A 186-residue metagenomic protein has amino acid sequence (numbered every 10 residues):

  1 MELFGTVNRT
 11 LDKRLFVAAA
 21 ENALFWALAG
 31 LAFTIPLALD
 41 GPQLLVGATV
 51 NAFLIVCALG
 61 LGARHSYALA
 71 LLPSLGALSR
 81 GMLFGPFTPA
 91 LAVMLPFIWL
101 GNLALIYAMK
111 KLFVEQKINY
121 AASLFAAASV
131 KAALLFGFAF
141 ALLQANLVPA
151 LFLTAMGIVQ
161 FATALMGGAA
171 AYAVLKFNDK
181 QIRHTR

Functional and structural regions predicted by a protein language model:
E2-G60, R64-H65: Hydrophobic transmembrane alpha-helices
F16-N22, L72-L75, A122: Short acidic/polar alpha-helix capping motifs at helix-coil junctions
W26-F33, A52, Y67, L71 (+5 more regions): Residue-level signature of the transmembrane alpha-helical core of multi-pass small-molecule transporters
A32-G47, S74-Y107, L143: Interfacial aromatic-anchored transmembrane helix boundaries in multi-pass membrane proteins
G41, G85-M94, Y107, K111-R186: Membrane-embedded alpha-helical hairpins and interfacial helices in multi-pass inner-membrane proteins
N51-I55, W99-I106, A164, G168: Alpha-helical transmembrane segments of multi-pass membrane proteins
C57-H65, R80-F87, F136-F140: Juxtamembrane membrane-interface segments at transmembrane alpha-helix termini
R64-A68, N119-A122: Residue-level recognition of membrane-helix boundary sites in multi-pass small-molecule transporters
